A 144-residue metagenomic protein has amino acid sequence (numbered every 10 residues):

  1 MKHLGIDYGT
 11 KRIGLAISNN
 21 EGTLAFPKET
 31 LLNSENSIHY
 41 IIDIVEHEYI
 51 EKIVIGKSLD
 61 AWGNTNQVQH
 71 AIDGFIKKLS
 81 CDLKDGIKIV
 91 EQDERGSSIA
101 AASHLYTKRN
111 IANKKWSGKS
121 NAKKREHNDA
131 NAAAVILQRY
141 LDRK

Functional and structural regions predicted by a protein language model:
K2-H3, T10-K144: Phosphate- and other anionic-substrate recognition elements at nucleic-acid/protein interfaces
